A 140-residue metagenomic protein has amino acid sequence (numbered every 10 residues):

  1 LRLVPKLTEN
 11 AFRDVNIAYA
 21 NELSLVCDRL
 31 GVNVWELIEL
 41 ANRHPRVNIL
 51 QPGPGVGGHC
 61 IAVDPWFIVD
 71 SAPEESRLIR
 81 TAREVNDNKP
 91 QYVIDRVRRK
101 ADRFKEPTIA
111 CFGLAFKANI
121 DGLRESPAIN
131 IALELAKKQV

Functional and structural regions predicted by a protein language model:
L1-V140: Structural/interface elements that position substrates and couple domains in central-metabolism enzymes
